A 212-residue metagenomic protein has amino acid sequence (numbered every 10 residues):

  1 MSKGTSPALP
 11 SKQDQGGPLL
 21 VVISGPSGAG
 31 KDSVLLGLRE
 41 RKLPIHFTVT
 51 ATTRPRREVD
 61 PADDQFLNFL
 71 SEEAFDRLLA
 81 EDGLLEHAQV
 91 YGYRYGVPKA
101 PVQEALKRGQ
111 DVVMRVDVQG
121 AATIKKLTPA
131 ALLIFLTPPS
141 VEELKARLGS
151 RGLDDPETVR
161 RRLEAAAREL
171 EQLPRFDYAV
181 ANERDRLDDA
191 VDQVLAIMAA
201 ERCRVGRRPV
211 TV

Functional and structural regions predicted by a protein language model:
S2-L9, L153, R168-V212: NTP-dependent small-molecule kinase module
L20-V22: Short hydrophobic/aromatic beta-strand immediately N-terminal to the Walker A/P-loop
S24-P26: P-loop (Walker A) phosphate-binding loop of NTP-binding proteins
K31: Conserved lysine of the Walker
V34-L35: Post-Walker A alpha-helix
E40-T48: Post-Walker A helix-loop "phosphate-sensing" segment adjacent to the P-loop in P-loop NTPases
T52-V112, Q119: ATP-dependent small-molecule kinase phosphotransfer cores that center on conserved nucleotide phosphate-binding segments
V112-D117, K126-S150: Conserved phosphate-donor/acceptor-positioning beta-strand/loop module used by diverse small-molecule
